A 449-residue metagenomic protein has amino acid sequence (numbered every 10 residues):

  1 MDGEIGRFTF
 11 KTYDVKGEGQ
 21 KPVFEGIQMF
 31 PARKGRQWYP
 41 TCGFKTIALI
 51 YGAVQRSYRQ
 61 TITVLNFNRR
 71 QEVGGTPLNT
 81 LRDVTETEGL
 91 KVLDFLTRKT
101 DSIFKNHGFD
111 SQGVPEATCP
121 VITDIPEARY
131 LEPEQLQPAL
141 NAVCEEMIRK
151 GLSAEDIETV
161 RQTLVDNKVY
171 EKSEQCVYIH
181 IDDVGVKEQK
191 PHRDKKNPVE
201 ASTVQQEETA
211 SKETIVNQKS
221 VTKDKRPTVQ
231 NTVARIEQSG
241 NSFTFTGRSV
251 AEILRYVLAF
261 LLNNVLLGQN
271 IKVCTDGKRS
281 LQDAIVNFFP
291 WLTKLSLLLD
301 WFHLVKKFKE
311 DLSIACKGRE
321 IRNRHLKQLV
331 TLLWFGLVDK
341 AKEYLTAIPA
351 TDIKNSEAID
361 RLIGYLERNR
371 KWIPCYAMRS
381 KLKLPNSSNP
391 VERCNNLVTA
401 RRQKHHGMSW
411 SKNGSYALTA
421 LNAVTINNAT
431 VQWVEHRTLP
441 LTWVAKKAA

Functional and structural regions predicted by a protein language model:
D2-I47, Q71-N79, D83-K272, L362 (+2 more regions): RNase H-like nuclease fold core
T46-L49, T61: Extended low-polarity, hydrophobic cluster-rich segments
A48-R56, P390: Short basic-aromatic helix/loop recognition motifs at nucleic-acid and histone-peptide binding interfaces
V54-F67, L281: Short, charged amphipathic recognition helices of the HTH superfamily and cognate SANT/SANTA-like modules
Q55, D182-D183, G277-K278: A short acidic Gly-Thr/Ser loop motif
N66-F67, E86, T346: Short amphipathic alpha-helical surface patches that mediate protein-protein
Y256-A449: Acidic/histidine-rich catalytic cores and adjacent linkers of DNA breakage/strand-transfer/modification proteins
